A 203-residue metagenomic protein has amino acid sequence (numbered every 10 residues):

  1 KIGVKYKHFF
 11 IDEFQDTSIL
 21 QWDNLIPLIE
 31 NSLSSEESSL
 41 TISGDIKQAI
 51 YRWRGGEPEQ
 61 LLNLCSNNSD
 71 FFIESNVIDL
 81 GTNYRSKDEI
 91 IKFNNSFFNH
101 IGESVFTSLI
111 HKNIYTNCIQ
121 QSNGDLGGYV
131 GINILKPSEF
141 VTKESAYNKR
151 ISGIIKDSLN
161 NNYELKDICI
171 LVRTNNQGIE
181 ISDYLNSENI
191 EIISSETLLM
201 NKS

Functional and structural regions predicted by a protein language model:
K1: Conserved helicase NTPase catalytic core signature
V4, I11, Q15-S203: Conserved motor-region signature of P-loop NTPase helicases/translocases
